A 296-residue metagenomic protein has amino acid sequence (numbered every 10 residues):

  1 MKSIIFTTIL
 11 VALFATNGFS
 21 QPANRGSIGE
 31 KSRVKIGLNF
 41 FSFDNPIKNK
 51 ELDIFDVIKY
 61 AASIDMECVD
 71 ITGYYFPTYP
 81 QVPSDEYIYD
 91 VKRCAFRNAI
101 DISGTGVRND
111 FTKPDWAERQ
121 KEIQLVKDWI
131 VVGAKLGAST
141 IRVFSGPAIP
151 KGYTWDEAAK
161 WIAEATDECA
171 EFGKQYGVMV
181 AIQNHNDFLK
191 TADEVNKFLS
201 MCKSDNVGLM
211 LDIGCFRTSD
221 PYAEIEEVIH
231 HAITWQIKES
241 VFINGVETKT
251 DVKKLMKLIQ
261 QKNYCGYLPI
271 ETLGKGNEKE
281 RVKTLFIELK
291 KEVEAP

Functional and structural regions predicted by a protein language model:
M1-N24: Bacterial Sec-dependent N-terminal signal peptides
S20-D65, L189-P296: Histidine-acidic metal/acid-base catalytic patches
P22-E30, I88-G104, N109-G208: Active-site acidic/histidine proton-transfer and metal-coordination neighborhood in alpha/beta enzyme cores
N45, Y75-Y79, F111-D115, I149-T154 (+2 more regions): A short acidic, helix-capping loop that chelates divalent metal ions and anchors anionic groups
K50, P80, S84, D115-E122 (+5 more regions): Residue-level preference for long, well-ordered alpha-helices that form the structural scaffold of enzyme catalytic
E51-E86: N-terminal, post-signal-peptide region of Sec/Tat-exported proteins
M66, I100, G133, A138 (+2 more regions): A structural motif
D70, G104-G106, R142, A181 (+2 more regions): Conserved beta-strand positions in the central sheet of alpha/beta enzyme cores
